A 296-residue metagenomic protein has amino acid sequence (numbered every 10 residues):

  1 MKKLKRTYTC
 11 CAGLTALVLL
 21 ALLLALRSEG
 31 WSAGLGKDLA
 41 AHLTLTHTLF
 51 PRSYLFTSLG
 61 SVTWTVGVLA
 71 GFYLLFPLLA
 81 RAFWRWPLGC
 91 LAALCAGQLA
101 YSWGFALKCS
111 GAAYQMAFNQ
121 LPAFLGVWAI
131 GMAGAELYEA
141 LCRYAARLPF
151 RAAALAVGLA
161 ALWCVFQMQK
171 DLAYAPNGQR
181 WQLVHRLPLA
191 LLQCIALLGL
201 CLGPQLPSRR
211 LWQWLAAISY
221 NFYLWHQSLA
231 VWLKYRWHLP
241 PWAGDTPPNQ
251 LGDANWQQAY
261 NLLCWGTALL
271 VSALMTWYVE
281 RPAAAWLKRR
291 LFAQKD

Functional and structural regions predicted by a protein language model:
M1-A25, S32-L45, V68-F72, A123 (+4 more regions): Transmembrane alpha-helical segments and their boundary/interface "anchor" motifs in multi-pass integral membrane
T7-V68, Q98-Q115, N119-L121, G126 (+2 more regions): Membrane-interface helix-loop-helix regions
V18, L22-L23, A135, E139 (+2 more regions): Juxtamembrane/transmembrane-helix interface segments of polytopic membrane transporters
L23-L26, L78-R85, M132-C142, V165-D171 (+2 more regions): Structural signal for the C-terminal ends of transmembrane alpha-helices and the immediately following loop
L35-G36, R85-C90, Y144-R151, L187 (+2 more regions): Membrane-helix interface segments
A70-L99, A135-L155: Solvent-exposed interhelical
L78, Y278-R290: Membrane-spanning helices that line or support transport/gating and their immediate boundary helices in channels
Q120, F124, W128, L155-R281: Alpha-helical transmembrane segments of multi-pass integral membrane proteins
